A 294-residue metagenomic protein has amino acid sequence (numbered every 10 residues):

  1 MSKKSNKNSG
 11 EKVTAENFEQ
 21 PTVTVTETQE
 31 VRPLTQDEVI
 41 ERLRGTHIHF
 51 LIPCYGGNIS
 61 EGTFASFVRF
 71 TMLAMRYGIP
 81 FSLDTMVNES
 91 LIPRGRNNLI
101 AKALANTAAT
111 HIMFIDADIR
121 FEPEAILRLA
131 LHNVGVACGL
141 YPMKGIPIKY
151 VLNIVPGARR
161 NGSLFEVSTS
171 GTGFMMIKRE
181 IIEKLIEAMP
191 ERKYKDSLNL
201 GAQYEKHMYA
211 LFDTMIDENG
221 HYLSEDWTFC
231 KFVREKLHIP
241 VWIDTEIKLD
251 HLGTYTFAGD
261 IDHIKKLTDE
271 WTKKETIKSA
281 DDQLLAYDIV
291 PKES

Functional and structural regions predicted by a protein language model:
S2-S90: N-proximal low-complexity "stem/linker" segments adjacent to membrane-targeting elements
S2-V23, T28-L34, E41-G45, E191-S294: C-terminal catalytic/acceptor-binding lobe
S66-R69, N98, R128: Alpha-helical elements of Rossmann-like donor-binding domains used by nucleotide-donor carbohydrate transfer enzymes
I92-R96, D226: Conserved donor sugar-nucleotide recognition element shared by glycan-biosynthetic enzymes
N97-H111: Active-site nucleotide-sugar/metal-binding loop of Leloir-type enzymes
I100, E122-D213: Conserved catalytic core of nucleotide-sugar-dependent glycosyltransferases
A108-A109, V134, I239: Short, high-confidence coil segments that cap the C-terminus of an alpha-helix and link into the following beta-strand
A109-R120: Short beta-strand-to-loop acidic/aromatic patch adjacent to the donor-nucleotide binding site
